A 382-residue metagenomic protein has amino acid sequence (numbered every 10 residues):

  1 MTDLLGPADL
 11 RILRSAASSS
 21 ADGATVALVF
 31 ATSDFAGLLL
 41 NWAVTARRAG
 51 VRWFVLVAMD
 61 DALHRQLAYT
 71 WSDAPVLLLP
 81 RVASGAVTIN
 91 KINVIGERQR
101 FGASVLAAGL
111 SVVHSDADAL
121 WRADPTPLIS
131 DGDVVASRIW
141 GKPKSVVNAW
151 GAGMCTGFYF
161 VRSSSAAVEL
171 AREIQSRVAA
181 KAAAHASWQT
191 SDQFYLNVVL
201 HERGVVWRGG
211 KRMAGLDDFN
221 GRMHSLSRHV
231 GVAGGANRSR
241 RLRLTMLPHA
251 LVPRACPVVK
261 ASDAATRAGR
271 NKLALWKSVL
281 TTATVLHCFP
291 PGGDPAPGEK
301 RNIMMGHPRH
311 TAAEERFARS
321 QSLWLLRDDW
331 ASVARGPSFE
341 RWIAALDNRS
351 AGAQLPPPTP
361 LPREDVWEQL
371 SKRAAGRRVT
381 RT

Functional and structural regions predicted by a protein language model:
M1-T32, A36-G37: N-proximal low-complexity "stem/linker" segments adjacent to membrane-targeting elements
T45-W53: Short, acidic, metal-binding catalytic loop of nucleotide-sugar glycosyltransferases
A58-H64, W121-D124: Short, polar loop motifs at secondary-structure junctions
H64-A108: Active-site-proximal specificity loops/subdomain of glycosyltransferases
G109-D118: Short beta-strand-to-loop acidic/aromatic patch adjacent to the donor-nucleotide binding site
A119-G153: Conserved donor-nucleotide/metal-binding helix-loop-beta segment in metal-dependent transferases, i.e., the alpha-helix
A152-G153, G157-V161, S165: Short glycine- and hydrophobic/aromatic-rich loop-to-beta-strand nucleating segment in the catalytic cores
R162-R381: Catalytic core and acceptor-binding pocket of nucleotide-sugar-dependent glycosyltransferases
